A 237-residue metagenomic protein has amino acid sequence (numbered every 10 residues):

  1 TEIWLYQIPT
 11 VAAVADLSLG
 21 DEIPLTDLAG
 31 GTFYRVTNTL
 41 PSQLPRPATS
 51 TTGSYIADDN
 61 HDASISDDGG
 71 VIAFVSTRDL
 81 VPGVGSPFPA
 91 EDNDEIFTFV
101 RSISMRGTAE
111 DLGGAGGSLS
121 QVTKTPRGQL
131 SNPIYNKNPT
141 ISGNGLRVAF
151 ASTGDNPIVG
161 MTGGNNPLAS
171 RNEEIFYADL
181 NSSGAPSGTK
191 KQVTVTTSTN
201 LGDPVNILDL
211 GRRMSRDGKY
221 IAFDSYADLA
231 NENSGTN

Functional and structural regions predicted by a protein language model:
T1-N237: Conserved "turn/edge" positions that cap or connect secondary-structure elements within repeat/scaffolded domains
